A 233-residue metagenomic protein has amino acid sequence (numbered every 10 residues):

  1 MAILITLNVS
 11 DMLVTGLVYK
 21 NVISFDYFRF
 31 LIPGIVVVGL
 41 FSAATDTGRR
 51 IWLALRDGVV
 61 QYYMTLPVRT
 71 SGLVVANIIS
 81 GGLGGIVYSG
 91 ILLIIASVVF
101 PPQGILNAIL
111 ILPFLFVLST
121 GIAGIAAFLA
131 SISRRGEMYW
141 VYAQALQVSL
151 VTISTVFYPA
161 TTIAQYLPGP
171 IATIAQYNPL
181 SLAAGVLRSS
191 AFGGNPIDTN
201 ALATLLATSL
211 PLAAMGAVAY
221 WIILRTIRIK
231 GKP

Functional and structural regions predicted by a protein language model:
M1-A54, I105-A108, G193-P233: Transmembrane helix-boundary elements of multi-pass transport/secretion proteins, especially ABC-type permease modules
D11, T15-Y19, V38, S42 (+5 more regions): Structural signal for membrane-spanning alpha-helices in multi-pass inner-membrane proteins, emphasizing helix cores
V18-S24, A96-G104, S133-R135, Y158-I163 (+1 more regions): Short helix-capping/hinge motifs at transmembrane helix termini and TM-loop junctions
Y19, I132-Y177: Transmembrane helix segments
F28-V98: Hydrophobic alpha-helical transmembrane segments of multi-pass membrane transport proteins
V60-T65, S131-R134, Q176, G185-S189: Short amphipathic alpha-helical coupling elements at transmembrane boundaries
T70-S71, V75-Q144, I197-W221: Alpha-helical transmembrane segments and their short interhelical loops
T155-A214: Membrane-interfacial helix-loop-helix junctions in multi-pass membrane proteins
